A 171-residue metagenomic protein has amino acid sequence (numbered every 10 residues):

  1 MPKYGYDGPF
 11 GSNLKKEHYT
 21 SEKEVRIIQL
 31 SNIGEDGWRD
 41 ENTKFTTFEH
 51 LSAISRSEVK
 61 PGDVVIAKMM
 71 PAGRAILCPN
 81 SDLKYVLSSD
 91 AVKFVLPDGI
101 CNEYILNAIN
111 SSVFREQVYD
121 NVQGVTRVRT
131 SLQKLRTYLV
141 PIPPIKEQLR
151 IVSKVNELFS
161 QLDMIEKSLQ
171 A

Functional and structural regions predicted by a protein language model:
M1-D36, S52-I54, Q123, R127: Low-complexity, Lys/Gly-biased intrinsically disordered segments
M1-G11, P141-A171: Non-catalytic DNA-recognition/assembly elements of restriction-modification systems
Q29-L30, F48-N110: A short beta-sheet element
G37-N42: Cytochrome P450 core scaffold surrounding the K-helix E-X-X-R motif and the conserved "meander" helix-loop region
T43-T47: Short glycine-enriched, charge-decorated loop/helix-capping segments at active-site entrances that position
K60, E103-N107, E116, Q133 (+2 more regions): Feature representing long, continuous alpha-helical segments
K84-V92, I100-E103, Q123-I145: A short glycine-rich beta-alpha junction/loop motif
